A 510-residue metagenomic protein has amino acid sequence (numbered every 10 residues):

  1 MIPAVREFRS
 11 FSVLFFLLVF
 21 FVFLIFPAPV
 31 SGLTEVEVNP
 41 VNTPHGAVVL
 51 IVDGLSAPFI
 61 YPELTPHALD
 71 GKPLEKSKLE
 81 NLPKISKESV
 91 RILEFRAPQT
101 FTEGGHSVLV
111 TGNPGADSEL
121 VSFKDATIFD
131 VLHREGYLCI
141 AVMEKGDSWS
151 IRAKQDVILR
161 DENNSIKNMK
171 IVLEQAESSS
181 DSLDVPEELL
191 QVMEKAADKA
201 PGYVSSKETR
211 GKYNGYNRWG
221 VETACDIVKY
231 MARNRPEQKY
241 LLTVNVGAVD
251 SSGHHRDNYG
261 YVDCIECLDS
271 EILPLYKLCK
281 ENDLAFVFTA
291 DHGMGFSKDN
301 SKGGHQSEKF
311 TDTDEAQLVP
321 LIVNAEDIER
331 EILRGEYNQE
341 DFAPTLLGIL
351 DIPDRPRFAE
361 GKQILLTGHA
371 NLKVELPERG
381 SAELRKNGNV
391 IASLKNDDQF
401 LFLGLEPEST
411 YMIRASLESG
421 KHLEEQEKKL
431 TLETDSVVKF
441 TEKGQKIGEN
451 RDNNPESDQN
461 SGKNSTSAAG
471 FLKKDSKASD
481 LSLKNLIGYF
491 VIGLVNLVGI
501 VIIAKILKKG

Functional and structural regions predicted by a protein language model:
V48-V49, A57, N81, C264-E308 (+1 more regions): Metal-dependent active-site segment of extracytoplasmic phospho-/sulfohydrolases and closely related
P58-R233: Active-site-proximal alpha/beta segments of enzymes that process anionic O-linked groups
G104-V110, E308-P353: Substrate-binding rim/cap in mid-to-C-terminal beta-strand-loop elements of soluble/periplasmic
E208, E222-S270: Active-site His/acidic residue clusters
A290-D327, D475-S476, L481: Histidine-centered active-site microenvironments of extracellular/periplasmic hydrolases and transferases
A370-E378: A short, amphipathic beta-strand motif
D398-M412, L417-E418: Short Pro-Gly-centered beta-turn/loop motif in secreted/extracellular proteins
E418-N450: Structured interaction patches on ligand/partner-binding surfaces of diverse proteins
